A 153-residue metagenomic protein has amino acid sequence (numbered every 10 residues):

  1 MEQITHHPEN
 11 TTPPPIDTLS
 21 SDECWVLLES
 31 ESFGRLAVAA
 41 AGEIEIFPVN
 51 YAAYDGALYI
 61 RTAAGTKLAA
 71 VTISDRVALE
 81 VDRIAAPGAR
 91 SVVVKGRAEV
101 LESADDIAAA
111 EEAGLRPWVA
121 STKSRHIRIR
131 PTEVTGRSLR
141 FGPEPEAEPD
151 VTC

Functional and structural regions predicted by a protein language model:
M1-E29, E148-C153: Extreme N-terminal tail/first-helix region
L19-S21, R61-T62, T66: Charged, amphipathic alpha-helical segments
E31-A63, L79: Short beta-strand segments
G42, T66-L68, P143: Short, surface-exposed beta-strand-loop junctions and turns on beta-sheet-rich folds
A57-Y59, R128, T135: General beta-strand recognition
A64-E133: Short, structured beta-strand-loop surface elements
T135-C153: Short, charged, intrinsically disordered terminal tails
